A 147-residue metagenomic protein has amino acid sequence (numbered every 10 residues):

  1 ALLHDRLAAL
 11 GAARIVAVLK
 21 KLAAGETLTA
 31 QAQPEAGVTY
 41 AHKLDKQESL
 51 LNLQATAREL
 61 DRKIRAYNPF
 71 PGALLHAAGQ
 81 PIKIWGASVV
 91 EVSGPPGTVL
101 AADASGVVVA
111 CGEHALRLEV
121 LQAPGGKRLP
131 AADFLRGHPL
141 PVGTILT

Functional and structural regions predicted by a protein language model:
A1-Y40, Q47: Donor/substrate-binding cores of folate-linked one-carbon enzymes
T39-H42, V108-A110: Short, flexible, solvent-exposed loop/turn segments with mixed acidic/basic and small polar residues
E48, L53-T147: An anion-binding loop in the catalytic cleft
